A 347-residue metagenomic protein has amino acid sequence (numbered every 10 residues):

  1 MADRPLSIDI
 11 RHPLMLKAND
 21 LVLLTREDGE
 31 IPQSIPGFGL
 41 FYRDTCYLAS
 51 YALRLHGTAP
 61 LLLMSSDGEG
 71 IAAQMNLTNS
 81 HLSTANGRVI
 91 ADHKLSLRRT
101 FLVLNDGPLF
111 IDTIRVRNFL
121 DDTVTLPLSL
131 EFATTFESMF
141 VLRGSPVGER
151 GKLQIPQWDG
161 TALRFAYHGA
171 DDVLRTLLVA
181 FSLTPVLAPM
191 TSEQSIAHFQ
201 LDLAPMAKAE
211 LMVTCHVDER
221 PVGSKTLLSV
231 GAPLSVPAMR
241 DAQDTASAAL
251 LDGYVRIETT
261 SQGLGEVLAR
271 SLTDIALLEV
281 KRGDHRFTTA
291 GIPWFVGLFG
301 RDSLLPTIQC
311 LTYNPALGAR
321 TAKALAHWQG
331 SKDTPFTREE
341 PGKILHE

Functional and structural regions predicted by a protein language model:
M1-L95, T123, T135-F140, P146-D172 (+1 more regions): An extended acidic
N86, A91-L102, G151-K152, V186-P189 (+3 more regions): Aromatic/His-enriched, Gly/Pro-containing loop or helix-boundary segments that lie immediately adjacent to catalytic
D106-L109, N118-G297: Acidic/polar, glycine-enriched structural segments that form the non-catalytic walls/loops of the carbohydrate-binding
I114: Catalytic core of tubulin tyrosine ligase-like
L120, L126-L130, V213-C215, I308-C310 (+3 more regions): Glycine-rich, histidine-containing beta strand-loop boundary motifs that form or position
Y254-I257, L304-L317: Well-ordered alpha-helical scaffold segments within catalytic/enzyme domains
R286-R301, R338-E347: Carbohydrate-binding/catalytic loop surfaces
N314-E347: Helix-terminus loop motifs that line ligand-binding clefts
